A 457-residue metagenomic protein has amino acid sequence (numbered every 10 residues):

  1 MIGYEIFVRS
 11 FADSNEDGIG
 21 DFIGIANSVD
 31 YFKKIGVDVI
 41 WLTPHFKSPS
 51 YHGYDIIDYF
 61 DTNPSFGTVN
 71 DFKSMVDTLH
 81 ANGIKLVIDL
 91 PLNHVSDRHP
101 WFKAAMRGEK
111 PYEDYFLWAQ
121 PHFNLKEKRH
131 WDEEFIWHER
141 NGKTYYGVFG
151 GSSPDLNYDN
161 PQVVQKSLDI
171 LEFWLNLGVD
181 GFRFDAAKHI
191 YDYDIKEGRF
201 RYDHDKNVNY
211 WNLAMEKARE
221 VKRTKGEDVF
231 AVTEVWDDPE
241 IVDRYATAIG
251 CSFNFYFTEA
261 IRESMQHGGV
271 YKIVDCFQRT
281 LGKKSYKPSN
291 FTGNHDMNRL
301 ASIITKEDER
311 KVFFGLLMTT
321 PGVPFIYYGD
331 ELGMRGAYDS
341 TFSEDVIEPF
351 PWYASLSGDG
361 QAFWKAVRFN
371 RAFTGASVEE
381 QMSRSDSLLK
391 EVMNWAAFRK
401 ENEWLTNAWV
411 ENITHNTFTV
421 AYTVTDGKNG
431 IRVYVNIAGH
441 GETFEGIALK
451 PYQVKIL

Functional and structural regions predicted by a protein language model:
M1-L168, E172, N176, H189-V242: Acidic/aromatic-lined carbohydrate-recognition and catalytic surfaces of CAZymes acting on diverse glycans
R9-F11, K47-S48, L92-N93, D180 (+7 more regions): Short, solvent-exposed loop/turn segments at secondary-structure junctions
V37, V179, A187, G322-V323: A structural motif
I40, F182-F184, I326: Hydrophobic residues within beta-strands of alpha/beta enzymes
K103-Y145, E263-L281, E348-F373: Core domains of carbohydrate- and sulfate-ester-processing enzymes
W174-L175, D180-F184: Active-site regions of oxyanion-processing enzymes, predominantly non-cytosolic
R201-F230, V235-W236, E240-V270, D339-D359: Extended substrate-binding grooves/exosites of carbohydrate-active enzymes
R219-R223, A246, I273-D275, R279-S285 (+5 more regions): Loop/helix patches that line or flank the sugar-binding groove of alpha-linked glycan CAZymes
